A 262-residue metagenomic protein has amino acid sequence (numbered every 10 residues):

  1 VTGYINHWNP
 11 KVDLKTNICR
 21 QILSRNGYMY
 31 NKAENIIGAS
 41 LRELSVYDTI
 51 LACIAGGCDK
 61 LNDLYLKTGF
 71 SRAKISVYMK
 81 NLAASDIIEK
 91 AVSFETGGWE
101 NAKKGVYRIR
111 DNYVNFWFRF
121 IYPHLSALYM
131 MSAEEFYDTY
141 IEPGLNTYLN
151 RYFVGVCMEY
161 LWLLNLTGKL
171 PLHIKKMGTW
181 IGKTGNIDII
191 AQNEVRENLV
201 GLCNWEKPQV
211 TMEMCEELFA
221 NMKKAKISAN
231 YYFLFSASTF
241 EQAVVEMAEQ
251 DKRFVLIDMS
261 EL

Functional and structural regions predicted by a protein language model:
Y4, W8-T184: Accessory nucleic acid-recognition modules appended to NTPase machines
L161, I187-T211, L218-A220, Y232: Conserved catalytic cores of phosphodiester-cleaving nucleases, focusing on short active-site segments
C203-N204, A220-A225, A237-T239: Long, low-complexity, charge-rich intrinsically disordered regions
T211-Y232, A243-M247: Short, charged, amphipathic alpha-helix that recurs within catalytic cores of restriction-modification and other
F233-L262: Domain-level recognition of nuclease-like catalytic cores that cleave nucleotide substrates
